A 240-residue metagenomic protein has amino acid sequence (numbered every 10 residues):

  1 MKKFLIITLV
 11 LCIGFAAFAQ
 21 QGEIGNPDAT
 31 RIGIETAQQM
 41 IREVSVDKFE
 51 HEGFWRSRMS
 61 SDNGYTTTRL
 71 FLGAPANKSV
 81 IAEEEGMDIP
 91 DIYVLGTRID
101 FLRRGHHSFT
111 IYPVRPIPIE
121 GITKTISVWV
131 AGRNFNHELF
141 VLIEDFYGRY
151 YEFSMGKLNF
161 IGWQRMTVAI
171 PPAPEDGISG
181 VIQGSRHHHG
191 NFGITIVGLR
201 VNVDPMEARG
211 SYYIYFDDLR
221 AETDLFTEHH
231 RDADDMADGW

Functional and structural regions predicted by a protein language model:
M1-F4, Q20: Positively charged n-region of N-terminal signal peptides that target proteins for export
F4-I13: Sec-dependent N-terminal signal peptides
I13-G14, E228: Single-residue recognition of alpha-helix boundary sites
F15-A19: Sec/Tat signal peptide C-region and signal peptidase I cleavage site
Q20-W240: Beta-rich carbohydrate-recognition modules and glycan-binding surfaces
